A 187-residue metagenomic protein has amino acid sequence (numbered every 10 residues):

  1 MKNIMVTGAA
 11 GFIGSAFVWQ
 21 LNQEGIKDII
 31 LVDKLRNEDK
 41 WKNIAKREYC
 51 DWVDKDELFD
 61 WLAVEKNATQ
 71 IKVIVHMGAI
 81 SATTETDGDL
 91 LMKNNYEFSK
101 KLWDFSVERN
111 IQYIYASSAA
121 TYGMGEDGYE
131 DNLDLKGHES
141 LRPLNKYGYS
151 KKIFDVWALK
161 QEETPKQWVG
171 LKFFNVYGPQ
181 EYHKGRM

Functional and structural regions predicted by a protein language model:
I4-E24: N-terminal Rossmann NAD(P)H-binding glycine-rich loop of SDR-like oxidoreductase domains
I30-L58: Glycine-rich phosphate-binding loop and adjoining beta1-alpha1-beta2 segment of Rossmann-like nucleotide-binding folds
K46, K55-N94: NAD(P)H-binding glycine-rich loop region in Rossmannoid oxidoreductase-like domains and their noncatalytic homologs
I80-S81, A119-D127, F174-Y177: Active-site segment of SDR-like NAD(P)-dependent oxidoreductases
K93, E97-K101, E108, Q112 (+2 more regions): Catalytic helix-loop patch of NAD(P)-dependent Rossmann-fold dehydrogenases
H183-M187: Short, intrinsically disordered, charge-balanced linker/junction segments flanking boundaries in proteins
